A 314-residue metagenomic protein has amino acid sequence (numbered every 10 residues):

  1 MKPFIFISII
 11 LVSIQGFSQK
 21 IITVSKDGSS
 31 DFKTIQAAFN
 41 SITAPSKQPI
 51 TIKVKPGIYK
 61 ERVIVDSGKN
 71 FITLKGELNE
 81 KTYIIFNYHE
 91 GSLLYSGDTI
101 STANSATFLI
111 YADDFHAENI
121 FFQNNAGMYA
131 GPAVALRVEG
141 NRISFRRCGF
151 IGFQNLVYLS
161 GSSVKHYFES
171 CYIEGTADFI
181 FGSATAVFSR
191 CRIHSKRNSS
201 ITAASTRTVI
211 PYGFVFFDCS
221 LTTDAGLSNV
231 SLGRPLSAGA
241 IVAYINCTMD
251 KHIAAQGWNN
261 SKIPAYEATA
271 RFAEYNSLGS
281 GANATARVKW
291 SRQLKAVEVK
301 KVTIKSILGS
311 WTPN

Functional and structural regions predicted by a protein language model:
M1-K20: Bacterial Sec-dependent N-terminal signal peptides
Q19-N314: Sequence-level preference for short, compositionally simple segments enriched in small aliphatic or small polar residues
